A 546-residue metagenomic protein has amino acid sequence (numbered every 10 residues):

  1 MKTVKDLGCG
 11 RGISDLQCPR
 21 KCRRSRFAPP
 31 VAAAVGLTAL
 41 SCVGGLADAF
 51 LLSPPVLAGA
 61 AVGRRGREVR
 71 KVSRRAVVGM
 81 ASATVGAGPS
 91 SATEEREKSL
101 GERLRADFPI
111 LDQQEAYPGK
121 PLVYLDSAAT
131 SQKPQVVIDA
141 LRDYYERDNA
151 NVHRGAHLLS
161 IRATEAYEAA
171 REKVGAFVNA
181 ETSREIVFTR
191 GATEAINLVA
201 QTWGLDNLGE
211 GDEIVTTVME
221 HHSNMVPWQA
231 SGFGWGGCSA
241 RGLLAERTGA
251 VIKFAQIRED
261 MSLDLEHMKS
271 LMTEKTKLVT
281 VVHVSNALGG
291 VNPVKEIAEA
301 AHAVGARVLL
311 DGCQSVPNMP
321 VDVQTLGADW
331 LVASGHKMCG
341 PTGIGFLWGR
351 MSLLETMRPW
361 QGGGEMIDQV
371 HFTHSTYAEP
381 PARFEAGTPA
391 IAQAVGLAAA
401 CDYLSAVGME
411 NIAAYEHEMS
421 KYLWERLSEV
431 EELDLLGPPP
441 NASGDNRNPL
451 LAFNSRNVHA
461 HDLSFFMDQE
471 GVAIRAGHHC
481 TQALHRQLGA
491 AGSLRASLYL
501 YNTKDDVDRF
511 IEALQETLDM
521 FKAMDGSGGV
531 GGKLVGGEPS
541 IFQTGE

Functional and structural regions predicted by a protein language model:
M1-G63: N-terminal chloroplast transit peptides
M1-V4, R20, R67-S73, E274: Generic cytosolic/nucleocytoplasmic N-terminal low-complexity/intrinsically disordered segments
S14, S25, S41, S53 (+4 more regions): Serine residues within intrinsically disordered or low-complexity segments
A32, L57-D107: N-terminal organelle-targeting presequences
A39-S41, G86, L347: Hydrophobic h-region of N-terminal signal peptides that target proteins for export in Gram-negative bacteria
G88-E546: Pyridoxal 5′-phosphate
